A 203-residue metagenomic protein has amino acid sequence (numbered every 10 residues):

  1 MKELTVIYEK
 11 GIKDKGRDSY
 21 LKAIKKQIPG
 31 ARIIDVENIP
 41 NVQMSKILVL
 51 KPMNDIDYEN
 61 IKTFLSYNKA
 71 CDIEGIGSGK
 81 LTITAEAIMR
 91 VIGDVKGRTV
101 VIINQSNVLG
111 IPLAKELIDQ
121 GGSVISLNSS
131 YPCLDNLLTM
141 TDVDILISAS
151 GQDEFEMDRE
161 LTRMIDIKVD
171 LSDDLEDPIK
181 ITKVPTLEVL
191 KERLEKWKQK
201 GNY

Functional and structural regions predicted by a protein language model:
M1, M44-S45: Catalytic phosphate/metal-binding cores of nucleic-acid and nucleotide-processing enzymes, i.e., regions that mediate
E3, Y8-G30, N38, K80-I165: Glycine-rich phosphate/diphosphate-binding loop of Rossmann-like nucleotide-binding domains
Y8, D173-Y203: Adenosine-phosphate binding glycine-rich loop
A23-A31, Y67-C71, Q120, A149 (+3 more regions): Change "in soluble alpha/beta enzymes" to "in soluble alpha/beta proteins
I47-L50, S148, D170: Redox-cofactor binding/interface segments in oxidoreductases and associated redox assembly factors
L48-E86: Glycine/small-residue-rich loop that forms an oxyanion/phosphate-binding "nest" at active or ligand-binding sites
P52-I56, V108, G151-E154, D174: Short glycine-rich anion-binding loops that position phosphate/pyrophosphate groups of nucleotides and phosphorylated
Q152-P185: Short glycine/threonine-rich loop/turn motifs
